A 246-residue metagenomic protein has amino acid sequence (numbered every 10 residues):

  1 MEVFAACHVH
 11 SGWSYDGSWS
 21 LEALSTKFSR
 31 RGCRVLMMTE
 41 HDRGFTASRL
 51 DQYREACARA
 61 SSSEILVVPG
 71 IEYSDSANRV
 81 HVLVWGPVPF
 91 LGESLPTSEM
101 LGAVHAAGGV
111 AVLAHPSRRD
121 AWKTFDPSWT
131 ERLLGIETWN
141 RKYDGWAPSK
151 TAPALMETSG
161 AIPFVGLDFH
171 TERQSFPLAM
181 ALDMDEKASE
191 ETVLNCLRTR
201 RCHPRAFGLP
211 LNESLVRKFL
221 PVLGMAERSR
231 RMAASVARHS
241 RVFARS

Functional and structural regions predicted by a protein language model:
M1-C7, S11-Y15, L21-E22, T26-K27 (+3 more regions): Charged catalytic cores and adjacent phosphate/nucleic-acid-binding surfaces used for phosphate/nucleic-acid chemistry
M1-V3, G32-V35, S63-V67, A107-V110 (+2 more regions): Short, well-ordered coil/turn segments that N-cap beta-strands
F4, S29, R54-S61, P96-V112 (+1 more regions): Surface-exposed amphipathic alpha-helices with a cationic face
D16-G17, F45-R59, N78-V80, T124-D126: Metal-dependent catalytic neighborhoods of phosphoester/phosphodiester hydrolases
S25-T46, V110-V112: Divalent metal-dependent hydrolysis catalytic cores, especially in the metallo-beta-lactamase
H41, P116, R141: Flexible loop residues that form catalytic and substrate-binding hotspots at small-molecule/glycan-binding clefts
I65-D75: A short, structured active-site edge motif that brings together acidic residues
